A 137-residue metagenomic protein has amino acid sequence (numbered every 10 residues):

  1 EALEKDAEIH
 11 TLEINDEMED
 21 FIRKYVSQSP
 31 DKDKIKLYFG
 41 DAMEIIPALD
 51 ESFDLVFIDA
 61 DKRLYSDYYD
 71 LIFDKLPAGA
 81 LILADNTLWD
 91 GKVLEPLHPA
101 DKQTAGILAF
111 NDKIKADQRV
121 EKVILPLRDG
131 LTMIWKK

Functional and structural regions predicted by a protein language model:
E1-K137: S-adenosylmethionine/decaboxylated-SAM
